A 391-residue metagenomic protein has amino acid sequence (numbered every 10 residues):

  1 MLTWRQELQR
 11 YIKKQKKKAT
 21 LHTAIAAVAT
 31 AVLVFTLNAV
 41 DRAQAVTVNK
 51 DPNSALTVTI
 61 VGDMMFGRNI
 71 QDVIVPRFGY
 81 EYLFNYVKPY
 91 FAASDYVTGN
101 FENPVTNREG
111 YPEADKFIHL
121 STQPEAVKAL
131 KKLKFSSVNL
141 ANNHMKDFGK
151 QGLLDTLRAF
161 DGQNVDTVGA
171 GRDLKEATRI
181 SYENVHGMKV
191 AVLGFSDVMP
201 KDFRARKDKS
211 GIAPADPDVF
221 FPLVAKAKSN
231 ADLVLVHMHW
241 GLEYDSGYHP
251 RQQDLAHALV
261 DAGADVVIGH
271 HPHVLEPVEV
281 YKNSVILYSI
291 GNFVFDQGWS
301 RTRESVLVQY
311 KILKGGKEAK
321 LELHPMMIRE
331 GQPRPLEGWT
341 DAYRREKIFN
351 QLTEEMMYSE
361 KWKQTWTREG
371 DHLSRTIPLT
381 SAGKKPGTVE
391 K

Functional and structural regions predicted by a protein language model:
M1-K391: Acidic, metal/ion-coordinating pockets
